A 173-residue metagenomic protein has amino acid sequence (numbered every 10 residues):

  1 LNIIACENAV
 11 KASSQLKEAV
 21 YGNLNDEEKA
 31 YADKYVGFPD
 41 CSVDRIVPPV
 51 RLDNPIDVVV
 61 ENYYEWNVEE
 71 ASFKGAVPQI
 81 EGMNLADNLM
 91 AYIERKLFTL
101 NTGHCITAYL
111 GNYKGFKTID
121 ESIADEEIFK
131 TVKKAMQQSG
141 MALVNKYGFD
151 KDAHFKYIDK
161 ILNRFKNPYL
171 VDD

Functional and structural regions predicted by a protein language model:
L1-D173: Substrate/ligand-engaging "lid" and interaction regions
